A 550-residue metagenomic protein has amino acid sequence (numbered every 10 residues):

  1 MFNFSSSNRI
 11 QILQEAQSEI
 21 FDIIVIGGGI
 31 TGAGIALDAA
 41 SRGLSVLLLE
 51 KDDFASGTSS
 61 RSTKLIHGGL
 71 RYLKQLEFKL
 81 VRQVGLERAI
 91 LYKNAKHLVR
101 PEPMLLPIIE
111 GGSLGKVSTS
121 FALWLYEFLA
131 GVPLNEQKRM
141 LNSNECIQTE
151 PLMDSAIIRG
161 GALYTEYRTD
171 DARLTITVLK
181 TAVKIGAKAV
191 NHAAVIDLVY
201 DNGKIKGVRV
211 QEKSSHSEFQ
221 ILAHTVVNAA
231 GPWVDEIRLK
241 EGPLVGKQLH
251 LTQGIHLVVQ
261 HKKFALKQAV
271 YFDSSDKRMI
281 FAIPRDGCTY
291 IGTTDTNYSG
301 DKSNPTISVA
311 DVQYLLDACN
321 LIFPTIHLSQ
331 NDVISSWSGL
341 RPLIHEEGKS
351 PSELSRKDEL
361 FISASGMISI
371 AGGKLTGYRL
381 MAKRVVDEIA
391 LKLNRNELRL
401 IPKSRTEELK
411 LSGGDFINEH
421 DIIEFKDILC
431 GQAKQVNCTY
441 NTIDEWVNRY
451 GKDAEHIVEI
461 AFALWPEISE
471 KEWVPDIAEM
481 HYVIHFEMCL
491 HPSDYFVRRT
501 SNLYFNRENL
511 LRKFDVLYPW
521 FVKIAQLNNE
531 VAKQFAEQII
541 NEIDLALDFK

Functional and structural regions predicted by a protein language model:
M1-I23, D38-R42: Extreme N-terminal leader/targeting segments of oxidoreductases
I12-E15, D52, L98, E110-A122 (+11 more regions): C-terminal accessory subdomains/tails of enzymes that are appended
E19-F21, S215-T225: Core beta-strand elements of the Rossmann-like FAD/NAD(P) dinucleotide-binding domain in flavoenzyme oxidoreductases
V25-I26, I221-G231: Short hydrophobic core segments
G28-G29, K51: Glycine-rich Rossmann-fold phosphate-binding loop(s) that bind the pyrophosphate of adenine dinucleotide cofactors
A40-S60: Glycine-rich FAD pyrophosphate-binding loop
K64-T149, I280: Dinucleotide-binding Rossmann-like beta1-alpha1 core, especially the glycine-rich loop that anchors the ADP
N191-K206: A conserved short coil-to-beta-strand element within the FAD-binding core of flavoproteins
